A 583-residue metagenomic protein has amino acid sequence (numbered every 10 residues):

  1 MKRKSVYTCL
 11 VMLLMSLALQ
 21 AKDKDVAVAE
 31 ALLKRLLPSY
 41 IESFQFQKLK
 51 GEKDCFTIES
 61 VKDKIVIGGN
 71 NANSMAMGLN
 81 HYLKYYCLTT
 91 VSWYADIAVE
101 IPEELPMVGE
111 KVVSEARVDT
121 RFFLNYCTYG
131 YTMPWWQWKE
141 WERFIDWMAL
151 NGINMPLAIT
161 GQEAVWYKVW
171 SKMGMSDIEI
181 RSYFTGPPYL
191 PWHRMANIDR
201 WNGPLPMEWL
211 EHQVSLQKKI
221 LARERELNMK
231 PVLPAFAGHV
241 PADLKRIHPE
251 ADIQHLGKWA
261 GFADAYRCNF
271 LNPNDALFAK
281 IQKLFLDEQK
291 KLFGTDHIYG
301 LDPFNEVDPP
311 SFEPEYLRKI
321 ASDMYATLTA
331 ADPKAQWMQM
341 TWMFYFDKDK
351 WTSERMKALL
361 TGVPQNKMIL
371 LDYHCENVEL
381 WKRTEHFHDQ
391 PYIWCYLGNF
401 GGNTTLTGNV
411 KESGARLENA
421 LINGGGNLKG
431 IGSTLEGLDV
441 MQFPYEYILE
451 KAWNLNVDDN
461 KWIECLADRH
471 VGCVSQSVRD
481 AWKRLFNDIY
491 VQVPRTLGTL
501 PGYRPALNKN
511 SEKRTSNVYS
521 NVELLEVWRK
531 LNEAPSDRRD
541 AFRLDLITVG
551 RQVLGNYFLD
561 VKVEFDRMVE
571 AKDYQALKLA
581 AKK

Functional and structural regions predicted by a protein language model:
M1-T8: Bacterial N-terminal signal peptides that target proteins for export
M12-Q20: Hydrophobic h-region of N-terminal signal peptides that target proteins for export in Gram-negative bacteria
A21-V118: Contiguous, structured surface segment used for ligand recognition
I41, T89-T90, D96-L105, L124-T128 (+8 more regions): Catalytic-core regions of glycoside hydrolase
K64-G69, G130-P134, M207, F312-E313: Second-shell loop/turn segments in exported
V118-Q137, M148: Active-site-adjacent substrate/metal-binding segments within catalytic domains of carbohydrate-active enzymes
E224, P494, G498-L507: Long, charge-rich alpha-helical interaction segments
E512-K583: Histidine-centered catalytic/metal-binding microenvironments
